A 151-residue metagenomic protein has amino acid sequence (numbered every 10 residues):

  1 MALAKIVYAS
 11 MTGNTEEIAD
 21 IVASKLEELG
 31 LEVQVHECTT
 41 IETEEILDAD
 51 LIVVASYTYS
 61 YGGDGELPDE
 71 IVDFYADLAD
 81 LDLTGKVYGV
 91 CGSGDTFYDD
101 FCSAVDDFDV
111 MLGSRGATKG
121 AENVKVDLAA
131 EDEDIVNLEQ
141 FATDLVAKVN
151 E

Functional and structural regions predicted by a protein language model:
A2-L3, G13-E17, K25-L29, Q34-H36 (+1 more regions): FMN-binding flavodoxin-like domain, especially the glycine-rich phosphate-binding loop
Y8-T12: Aromatic-flanked redox-active Cys/Sec active sites in thiol-based oxidoreductases, especially the WC-centered
H36-E42: Short acidic loop-to-helix transition motifs that present clustered carboxylates
